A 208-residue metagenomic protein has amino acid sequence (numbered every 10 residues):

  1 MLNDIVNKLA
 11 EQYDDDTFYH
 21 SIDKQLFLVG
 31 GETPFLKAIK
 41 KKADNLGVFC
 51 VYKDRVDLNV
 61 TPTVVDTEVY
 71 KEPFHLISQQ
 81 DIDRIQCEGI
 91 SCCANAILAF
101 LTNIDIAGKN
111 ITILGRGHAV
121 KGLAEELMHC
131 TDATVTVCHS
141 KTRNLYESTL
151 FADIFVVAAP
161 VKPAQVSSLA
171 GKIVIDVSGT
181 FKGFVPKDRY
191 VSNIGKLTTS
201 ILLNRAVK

Functional and structural regions predicted by a protein language model:
M1, G31-F35, V69, G89 (+2 more regions): Catalytic cores of large soluble enzymes that bind and process phosphate-bearing ligands
L2-S21, K40, V51-D54, T61-A107 (+2 more regions): Anion-binding alpha/beta catalytic cores of soluble intermediary-metabolism enzymes, centered on
Q25-G30, D57-D66, N110-L114: Short glycine-rich or small-residue beta-strand-to-loop segments that form or flank ligand, phosphate, metal/Fe-S
V29-K41, N45, C50, G89-A164 (+2 more regions): Glycine-rich phosphate/diphosphate-binding loop of Rossmann-like nucleotide-binding domains
D57-P62, D153, K172, D188: Conserved acidic residues
N59-V60, V64-T67, V156-A159, V177: Short, well-ordered coil/turn residues at beta-beta hairpins and beta-strand->alpha-helix junctions within
K71-E88, L169-K208: Rossmann-fold NAD(P)-binding glycine/threonine-rich loop
